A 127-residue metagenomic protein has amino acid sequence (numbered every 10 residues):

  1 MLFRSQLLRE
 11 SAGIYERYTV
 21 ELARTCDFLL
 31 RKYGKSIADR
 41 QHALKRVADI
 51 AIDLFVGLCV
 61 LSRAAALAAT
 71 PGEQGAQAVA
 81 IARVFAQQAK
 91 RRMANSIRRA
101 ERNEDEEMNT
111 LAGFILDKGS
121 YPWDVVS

Functional and structural regions predicted by a protein language model:
M1-S127: Flavin-dependent oxidoreductase catalytic core characteristic of acyl-CoA dehydrogenase/oxidase-like enzymes
